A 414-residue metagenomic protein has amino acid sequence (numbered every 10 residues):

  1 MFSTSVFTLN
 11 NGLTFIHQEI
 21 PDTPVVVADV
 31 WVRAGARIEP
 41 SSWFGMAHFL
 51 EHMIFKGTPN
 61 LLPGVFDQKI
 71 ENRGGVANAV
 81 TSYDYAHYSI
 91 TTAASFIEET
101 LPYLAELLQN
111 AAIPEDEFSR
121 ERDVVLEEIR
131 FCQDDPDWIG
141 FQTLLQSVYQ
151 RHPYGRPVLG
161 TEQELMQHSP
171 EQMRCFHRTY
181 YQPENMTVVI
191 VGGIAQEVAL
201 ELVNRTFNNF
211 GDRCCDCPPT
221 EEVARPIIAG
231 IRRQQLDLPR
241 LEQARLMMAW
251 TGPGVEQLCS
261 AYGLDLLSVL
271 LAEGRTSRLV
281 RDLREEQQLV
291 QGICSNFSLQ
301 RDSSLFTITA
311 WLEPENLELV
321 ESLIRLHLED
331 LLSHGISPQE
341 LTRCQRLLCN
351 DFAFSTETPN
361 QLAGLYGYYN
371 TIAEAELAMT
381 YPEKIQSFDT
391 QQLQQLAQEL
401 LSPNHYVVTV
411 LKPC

Functional and structural regions predicted by a protein language model:
M1-V25: N- or domain-start disorder-to-order transition segments that initiate the globular core
F2-T4, T8, V65-P218, Q235-D237 (+4 more regions): Charge-rich, well-structured scaffold segments of protease-associated domains
F7, F15, A28-V32, I90 (+3 more regions): Preference for bulky hydrophobic residues occupying beta-strand positions in well-ordered beta-sheet regions
Q18, T220-R225, S295-S298: Short, solvent-exposed loop/turn elements at beta->coil junctions and helix N-caps that rim active or binding pockets
D22, V27-T91, L270-L289: M16/MPP (pitrilysin/insulinase) zinc-metallopeptidase core fold and M16-derived inactive scaffolds
D29-W31, C215-T276, Y369, L411: His/Glu-based metal-binding/catalytic segments typifying zinc-dependent metallopeptidases
V32-A36, G252-G254, L312-P314: Beta-strand elements of well-folded, non-transmembrane domains
